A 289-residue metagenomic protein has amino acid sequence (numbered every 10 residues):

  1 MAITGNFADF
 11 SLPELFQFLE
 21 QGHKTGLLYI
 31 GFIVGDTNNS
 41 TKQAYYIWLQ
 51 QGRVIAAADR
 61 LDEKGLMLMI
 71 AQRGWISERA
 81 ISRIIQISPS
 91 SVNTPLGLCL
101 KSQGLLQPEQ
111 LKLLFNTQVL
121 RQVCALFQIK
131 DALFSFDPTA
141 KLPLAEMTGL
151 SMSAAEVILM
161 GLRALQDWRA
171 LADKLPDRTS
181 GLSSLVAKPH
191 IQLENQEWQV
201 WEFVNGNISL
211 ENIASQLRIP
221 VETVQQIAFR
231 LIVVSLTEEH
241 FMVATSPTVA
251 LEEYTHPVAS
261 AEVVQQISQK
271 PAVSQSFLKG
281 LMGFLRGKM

Functional and structural regions predicted by a protein language model:
M1-M289: Acidic, Ser/Thr/Pro-enriched low-complexity segments and adjacent helix/loop capping patches that create flexible
